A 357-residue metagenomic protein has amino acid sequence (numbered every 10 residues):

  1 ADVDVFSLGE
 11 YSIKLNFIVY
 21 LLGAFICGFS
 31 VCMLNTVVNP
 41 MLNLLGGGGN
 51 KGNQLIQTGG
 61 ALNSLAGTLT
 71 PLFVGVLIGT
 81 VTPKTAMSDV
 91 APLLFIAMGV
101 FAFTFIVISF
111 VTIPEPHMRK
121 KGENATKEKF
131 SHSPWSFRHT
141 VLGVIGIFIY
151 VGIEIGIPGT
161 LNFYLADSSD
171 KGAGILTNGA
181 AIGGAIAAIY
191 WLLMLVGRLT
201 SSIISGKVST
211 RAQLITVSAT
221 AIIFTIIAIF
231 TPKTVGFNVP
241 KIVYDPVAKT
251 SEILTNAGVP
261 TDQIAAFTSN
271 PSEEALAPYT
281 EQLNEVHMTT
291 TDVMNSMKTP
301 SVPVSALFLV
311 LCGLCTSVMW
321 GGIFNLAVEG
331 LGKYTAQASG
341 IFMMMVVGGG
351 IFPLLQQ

Functional and structural regions predicted by a protein language model:
A1, I78, V196-T210: Helix-to-loop junctions at the C-terminal end of transmembrane segments in multipass secondary transporters
V3-L8, G174-L176, F230-P303: Low-complexity, proline/glycine-enriched hydrophobic segments characteristic of transmembrane helices
D4-L34, P240-A248, T299-M319: Hydrophobic core of transmembrane alpha-helices in multi-pass small-molecule transporters, especially MFS/SLC-type
F17, G23-A61: Cytoplasmic helix-loop-helix junction between adjacent transmembrane helices in 12-TM secondary transporters
V31, K51-I78, G340-P353: Glycine-rich segments within core transmembrane alpha-helices of 12-TM secondary carriers
M33-G47, T316-G332: Intracellular juxtamembrane helix-capping segments at the cytosolic ends of symmetry-related transmembrane helices
N35, T70, P134-A188, L192 (+1 more regions): Extracytoplasmic gate region of multi-pass secondary transporters
T70-P83, F95-N124: C-terminal membrane-cytosol helix-exit motif in multi-pass small-molecule transporters
